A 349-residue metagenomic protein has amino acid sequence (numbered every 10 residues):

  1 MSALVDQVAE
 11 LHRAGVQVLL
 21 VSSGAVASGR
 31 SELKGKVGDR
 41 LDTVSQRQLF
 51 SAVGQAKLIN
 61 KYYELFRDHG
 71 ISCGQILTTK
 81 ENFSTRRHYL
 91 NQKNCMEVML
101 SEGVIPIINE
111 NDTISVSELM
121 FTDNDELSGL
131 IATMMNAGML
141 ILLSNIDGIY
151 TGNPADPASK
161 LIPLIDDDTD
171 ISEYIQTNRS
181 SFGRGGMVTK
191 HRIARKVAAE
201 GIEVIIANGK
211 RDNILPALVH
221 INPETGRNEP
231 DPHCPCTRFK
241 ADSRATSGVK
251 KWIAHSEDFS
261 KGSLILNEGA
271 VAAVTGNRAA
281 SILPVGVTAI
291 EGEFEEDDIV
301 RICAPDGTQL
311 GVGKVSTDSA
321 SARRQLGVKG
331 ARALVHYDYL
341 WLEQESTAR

Functional and structural regions predicted by a protein language model:
M1-R349: C-terminal catalytic "cap/lid" subdomain
